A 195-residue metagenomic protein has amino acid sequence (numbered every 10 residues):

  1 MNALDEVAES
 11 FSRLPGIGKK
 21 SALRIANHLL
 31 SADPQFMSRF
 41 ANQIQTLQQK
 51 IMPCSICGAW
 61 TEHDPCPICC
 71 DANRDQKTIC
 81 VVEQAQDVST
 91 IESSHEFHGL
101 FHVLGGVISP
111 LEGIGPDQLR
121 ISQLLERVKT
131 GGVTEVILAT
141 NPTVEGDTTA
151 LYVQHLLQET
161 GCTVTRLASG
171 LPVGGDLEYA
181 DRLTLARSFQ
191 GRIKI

Functional and structural regions predicted by a protein language model:
N2-L4, E9, R13, L23-V88 (+1 more regions): Cys/His-rich Zn2+-binding cysteine-cluster or related metal-binding knuckle/ribbon modules and their
E6, L125-I137, N141-I195: Long C-terminal interaction/binding lobes of large macromolecular proteins
S12, L30, Q45, E62 (+9 more regions): Signal for well-folded cores of large energy- and translation-related assemblies
P15, P34, L47, A59 (+3 more regions): Conserved phosphate/pyrophosphate-binding and hydrolysis machinery centered on Walker-type P-loop NTPases, extending
A22, D71-T140: Extended interfacial segments that mediate partner engagement and assembly in macromolecular machines
P65, T90, T148, Y152: Phosphate- and divalent-cation-binding pockets in alpha/beta enzyme and binding domains that engage nucleotide-derived
